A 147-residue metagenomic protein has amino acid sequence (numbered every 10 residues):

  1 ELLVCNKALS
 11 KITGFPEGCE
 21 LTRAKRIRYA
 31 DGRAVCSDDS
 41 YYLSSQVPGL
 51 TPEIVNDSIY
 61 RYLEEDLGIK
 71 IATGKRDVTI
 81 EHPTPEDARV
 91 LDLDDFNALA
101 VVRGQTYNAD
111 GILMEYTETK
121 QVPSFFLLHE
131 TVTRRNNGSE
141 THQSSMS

Functional and structural regions predicted by a protein language model:
E1-S147: All-alpha effector-binding/dimerization core of bacterial HTH-type transcriptional repressors
